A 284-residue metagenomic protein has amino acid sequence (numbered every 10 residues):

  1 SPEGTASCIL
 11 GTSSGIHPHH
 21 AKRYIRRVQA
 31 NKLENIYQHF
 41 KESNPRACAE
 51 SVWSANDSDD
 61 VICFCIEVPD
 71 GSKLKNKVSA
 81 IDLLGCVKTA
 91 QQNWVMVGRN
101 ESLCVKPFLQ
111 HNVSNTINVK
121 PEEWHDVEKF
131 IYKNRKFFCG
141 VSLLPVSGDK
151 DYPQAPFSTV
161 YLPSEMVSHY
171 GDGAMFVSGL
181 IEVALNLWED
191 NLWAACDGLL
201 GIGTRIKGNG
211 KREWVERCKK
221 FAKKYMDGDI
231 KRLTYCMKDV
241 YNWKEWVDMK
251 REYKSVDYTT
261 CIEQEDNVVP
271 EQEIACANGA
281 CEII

Functional and structural regions predicted by a protein language model:
S1-P2, I9-E273, I284: Catalytic alpha/beta core of large soluble enzyme barrels
